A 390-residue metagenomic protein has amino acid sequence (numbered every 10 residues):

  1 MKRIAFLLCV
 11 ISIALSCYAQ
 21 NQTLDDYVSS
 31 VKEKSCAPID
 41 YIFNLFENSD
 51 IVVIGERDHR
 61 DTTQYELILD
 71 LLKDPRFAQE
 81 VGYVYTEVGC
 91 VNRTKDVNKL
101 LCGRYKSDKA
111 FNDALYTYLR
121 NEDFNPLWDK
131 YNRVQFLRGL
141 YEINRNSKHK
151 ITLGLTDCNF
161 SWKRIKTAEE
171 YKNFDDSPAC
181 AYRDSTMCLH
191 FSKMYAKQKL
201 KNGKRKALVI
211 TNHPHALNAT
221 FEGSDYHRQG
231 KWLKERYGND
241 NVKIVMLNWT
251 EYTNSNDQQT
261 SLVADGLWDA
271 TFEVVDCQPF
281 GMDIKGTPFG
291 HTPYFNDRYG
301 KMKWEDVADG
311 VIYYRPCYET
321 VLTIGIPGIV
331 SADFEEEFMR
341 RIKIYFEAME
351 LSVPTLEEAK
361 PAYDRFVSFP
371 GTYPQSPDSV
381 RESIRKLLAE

Functional and structural regions predicted by a protein language model:
M1-T23: Bacterial Sec-dependent N-terminal signal peptides
Y18-E390: Structured catalytic-domain cores with a bias toward divalent-metal coordination
